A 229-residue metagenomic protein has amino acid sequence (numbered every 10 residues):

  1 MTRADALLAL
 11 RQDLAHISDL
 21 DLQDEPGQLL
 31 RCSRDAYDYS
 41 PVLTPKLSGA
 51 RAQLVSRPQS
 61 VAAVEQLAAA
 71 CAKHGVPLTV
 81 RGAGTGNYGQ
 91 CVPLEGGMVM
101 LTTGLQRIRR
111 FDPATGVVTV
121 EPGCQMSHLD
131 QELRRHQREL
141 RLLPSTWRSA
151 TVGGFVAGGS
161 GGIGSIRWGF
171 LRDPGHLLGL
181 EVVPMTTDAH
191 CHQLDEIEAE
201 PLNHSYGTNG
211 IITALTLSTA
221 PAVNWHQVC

Functional and structural regions predicted by a protein language model:
M1-A69, T85-G116: N-terminal flexible segment immediately upstream of the FAD-binding catalytic core in FAD-dependent oxidoreductases
A83-T85, S145: Short, ordered loop/turn segments at secondary-structure junctions
I108-R109, P122, M126-S127, Q131-C229: FAD-binding subdomain of flavoenzyme oxidoreductases
